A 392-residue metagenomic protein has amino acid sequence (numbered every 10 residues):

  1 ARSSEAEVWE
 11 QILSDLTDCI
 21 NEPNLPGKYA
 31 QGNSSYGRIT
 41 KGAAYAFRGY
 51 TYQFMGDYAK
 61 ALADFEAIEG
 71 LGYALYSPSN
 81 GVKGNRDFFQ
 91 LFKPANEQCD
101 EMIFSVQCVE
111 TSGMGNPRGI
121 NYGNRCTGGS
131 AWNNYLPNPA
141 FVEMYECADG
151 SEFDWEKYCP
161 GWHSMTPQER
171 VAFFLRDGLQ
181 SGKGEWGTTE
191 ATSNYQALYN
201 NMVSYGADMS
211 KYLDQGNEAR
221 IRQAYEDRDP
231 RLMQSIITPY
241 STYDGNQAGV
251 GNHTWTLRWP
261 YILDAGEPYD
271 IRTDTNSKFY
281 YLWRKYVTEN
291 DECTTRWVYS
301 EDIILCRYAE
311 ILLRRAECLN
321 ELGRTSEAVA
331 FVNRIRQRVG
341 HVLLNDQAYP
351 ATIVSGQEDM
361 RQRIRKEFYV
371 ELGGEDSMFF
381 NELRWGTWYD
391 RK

Functional and structural regions predicted by a protein language model:
A1-Y135, P139-A140, Y145-K392: Acidic/polar-rich alpha-helix caps and helix-coil junctions
